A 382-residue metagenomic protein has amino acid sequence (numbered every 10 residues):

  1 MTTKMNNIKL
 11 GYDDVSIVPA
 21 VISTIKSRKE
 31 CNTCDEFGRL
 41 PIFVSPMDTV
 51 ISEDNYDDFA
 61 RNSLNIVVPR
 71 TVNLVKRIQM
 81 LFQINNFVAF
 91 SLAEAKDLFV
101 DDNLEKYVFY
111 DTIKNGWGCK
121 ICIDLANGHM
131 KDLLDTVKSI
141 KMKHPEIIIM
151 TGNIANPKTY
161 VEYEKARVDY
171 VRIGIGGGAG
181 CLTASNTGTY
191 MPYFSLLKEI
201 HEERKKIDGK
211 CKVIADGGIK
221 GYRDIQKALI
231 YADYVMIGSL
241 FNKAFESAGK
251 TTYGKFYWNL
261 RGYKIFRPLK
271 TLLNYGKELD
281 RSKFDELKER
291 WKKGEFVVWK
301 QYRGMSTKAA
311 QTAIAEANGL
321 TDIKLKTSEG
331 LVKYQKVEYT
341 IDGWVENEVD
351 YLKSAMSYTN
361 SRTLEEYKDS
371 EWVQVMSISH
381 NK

Functional and structural regions predicted by a protein language model:
M1-I25, G188-A215, I219-K382: Alpha/beta catalytic cores of nucleotide-metabolism and tRNA/nucleoside-modifying enzymes
M1-K212, S239-A244: Active-site entrance/lid segments in N-terminal catalytic domains of soluble metabolic enzymes
